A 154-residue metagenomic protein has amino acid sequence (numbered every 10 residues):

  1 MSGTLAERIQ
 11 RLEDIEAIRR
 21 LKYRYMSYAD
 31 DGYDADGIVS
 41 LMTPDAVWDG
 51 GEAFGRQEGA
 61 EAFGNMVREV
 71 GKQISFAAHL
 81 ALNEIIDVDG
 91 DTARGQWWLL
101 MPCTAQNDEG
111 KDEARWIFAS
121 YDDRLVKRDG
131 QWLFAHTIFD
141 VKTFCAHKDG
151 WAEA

Functional and structural regions predicted by a protein language model:
M1-A35, S40: Short, low-complexity N-terminal intrinsically disordered segments enriched in polar/charged residues
M1-T4, R8, L21, A46-G50 (+3 more regions): A near-ubiquitous, low-amplitude feature marking generic local secondary-structure context
G3-A6, K72-A154: A beta-strand edge to alpha-helix "cap/lid" segment located at domain peripheries
R8, L12, F54-Q57, D112: Charge-dense, low-complexity intrinsically disordered segments
D14, D30-D31, D45, D49 (+1 more regions): Acidic side chains
D34-M101: A solvent-exposed, acidic/Ser-Thr-rich amphipathic alpha-helical stretch
